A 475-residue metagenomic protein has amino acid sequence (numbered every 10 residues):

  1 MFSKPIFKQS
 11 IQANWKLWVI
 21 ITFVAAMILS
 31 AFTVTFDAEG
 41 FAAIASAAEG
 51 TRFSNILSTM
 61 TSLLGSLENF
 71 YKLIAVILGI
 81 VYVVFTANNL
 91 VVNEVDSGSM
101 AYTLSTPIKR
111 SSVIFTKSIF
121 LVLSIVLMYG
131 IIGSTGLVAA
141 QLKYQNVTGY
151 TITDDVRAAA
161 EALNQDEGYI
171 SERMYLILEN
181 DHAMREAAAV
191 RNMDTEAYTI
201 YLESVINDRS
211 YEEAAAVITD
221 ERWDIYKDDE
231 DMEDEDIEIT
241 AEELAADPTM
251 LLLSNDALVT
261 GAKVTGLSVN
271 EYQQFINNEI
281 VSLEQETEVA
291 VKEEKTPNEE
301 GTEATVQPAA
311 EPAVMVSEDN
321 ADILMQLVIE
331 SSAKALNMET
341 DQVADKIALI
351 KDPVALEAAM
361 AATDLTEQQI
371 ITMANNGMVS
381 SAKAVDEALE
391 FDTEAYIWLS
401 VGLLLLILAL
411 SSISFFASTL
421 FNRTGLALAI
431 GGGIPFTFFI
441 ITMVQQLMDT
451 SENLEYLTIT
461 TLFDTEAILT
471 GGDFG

Functional and structural regions predicted by a protein language model:
S3-I6, S10-N14, A31-S66, Y150 (+11 more regions): Terminal transmembrane helical anchor/hairpin motif
I11-V24: Membrane-interface helix starts
A26, S30-V34, T61-I74, F115-G168 (+4 more regions): Secretory targeting signals
S66-N93: Long, hydrophobic alpha-helical segments
V84-L104, S118: Transmembrane helix boundary and interhelical loop/hinge segments in multi-pass membrane proteins
Y144-F391: Low-complexity, proline/glycine-enriched hydrophobic segments characteristic of transmembrane helices
S400-F436: A structural motif at transmembrane helix-loop-helix junctions in multipass membrane proteins
